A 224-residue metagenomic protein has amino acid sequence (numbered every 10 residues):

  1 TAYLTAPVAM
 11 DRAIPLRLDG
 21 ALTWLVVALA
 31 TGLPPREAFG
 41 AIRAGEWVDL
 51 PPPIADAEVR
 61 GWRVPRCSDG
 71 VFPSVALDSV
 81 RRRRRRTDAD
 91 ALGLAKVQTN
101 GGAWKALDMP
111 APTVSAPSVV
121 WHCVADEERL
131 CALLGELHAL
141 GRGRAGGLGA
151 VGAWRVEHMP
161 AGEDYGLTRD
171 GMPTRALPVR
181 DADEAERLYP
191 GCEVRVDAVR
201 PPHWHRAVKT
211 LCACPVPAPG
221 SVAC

Functional and structural regions predicted by a protein language model:
T1-C224: RNA-interacting cores
